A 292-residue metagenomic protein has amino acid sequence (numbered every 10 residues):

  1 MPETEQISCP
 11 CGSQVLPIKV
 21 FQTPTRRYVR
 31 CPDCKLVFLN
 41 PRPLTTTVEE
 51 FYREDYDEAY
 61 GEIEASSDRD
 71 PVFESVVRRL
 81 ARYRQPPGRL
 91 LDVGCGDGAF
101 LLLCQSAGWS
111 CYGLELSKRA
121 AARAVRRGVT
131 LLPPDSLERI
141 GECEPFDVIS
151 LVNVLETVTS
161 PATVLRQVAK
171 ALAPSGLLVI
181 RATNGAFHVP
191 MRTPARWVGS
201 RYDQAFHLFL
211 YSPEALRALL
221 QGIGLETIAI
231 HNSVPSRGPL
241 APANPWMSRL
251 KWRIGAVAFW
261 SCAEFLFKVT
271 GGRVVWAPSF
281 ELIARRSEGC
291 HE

Functional and structural regions predicted by a protein language model:
M1-V152, P161-L165, H231-S233, N244-W246 (+3 more regions): Conserved N-terminal segment of class I S-adenosyl-L-methionine
P10-L16, E214-H231: A SAM-dependent methyltransferase catalytic signature shared across enzymes that methylate proteins
Q22, E226-A256: Conserved catalytic loop of SAM-dependent methyltransferase domains
C111, L178-I180: Hydrophobic/aromatic residues located in beta-strands of well-ordered beta-sheets within soluble catalytic
N153, T157, H207: Histidine-centered divalent metal-coordination motifs
A162-L177: A short glycine-rich, Lys/Arg-flanked "PGG" loop and its adjoining helix->strand segment in the class I
I180-F209, E214-L219, A243: Short, glycine-/aromatic-enriched active-site segment of Class I SAM-dependent methyltransferases
R253-A277: A transmembrane-helix-recognition feature enriched in membrane-embedded lipid enzymes and envelope glyco-/phospholipid
